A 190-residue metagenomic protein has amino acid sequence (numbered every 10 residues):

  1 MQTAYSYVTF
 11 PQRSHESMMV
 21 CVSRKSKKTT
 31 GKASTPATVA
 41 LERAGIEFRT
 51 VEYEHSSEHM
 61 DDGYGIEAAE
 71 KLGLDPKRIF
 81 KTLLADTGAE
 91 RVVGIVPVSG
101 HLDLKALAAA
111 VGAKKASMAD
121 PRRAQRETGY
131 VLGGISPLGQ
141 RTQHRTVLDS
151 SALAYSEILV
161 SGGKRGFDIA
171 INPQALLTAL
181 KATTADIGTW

Functional and structural regions predicted by a protein language model:
Y5-W190: Extended, low-hydrophobicity, polar/charged segments
